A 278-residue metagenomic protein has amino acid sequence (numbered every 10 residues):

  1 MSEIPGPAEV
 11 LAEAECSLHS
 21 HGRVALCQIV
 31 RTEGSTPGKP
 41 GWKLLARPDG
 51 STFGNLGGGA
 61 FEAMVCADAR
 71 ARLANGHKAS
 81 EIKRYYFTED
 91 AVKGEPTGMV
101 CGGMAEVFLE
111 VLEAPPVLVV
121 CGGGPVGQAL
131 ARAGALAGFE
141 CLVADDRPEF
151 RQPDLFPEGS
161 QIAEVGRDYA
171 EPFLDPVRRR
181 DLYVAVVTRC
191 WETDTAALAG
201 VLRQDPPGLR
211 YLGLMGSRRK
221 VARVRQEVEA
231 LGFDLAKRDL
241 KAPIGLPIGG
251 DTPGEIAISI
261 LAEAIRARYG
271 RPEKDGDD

Functional and structural regions predicted by a protein language model:
M1-A163, P176-Y183, V228, E263-D278: Segments forming oxygen-rich coordination pockets for charged ligands
G54, G58, V186-C190, G213 (+1 more regions): Glycine- and other small-residue-rich loops at beta-strand/loop junctions that grip anionic moieties
E62, C66, D194, L198 (+2 more regions): A general structural signal for well-ordered alpha-helical segments in protein cores
G124-P125, E192, R219: Residue-level detector of alpha-helix initiation sites
A144, Y183-V184, T188-R189, L198-E227: ADP-ribose/adenylate-binding Rossmann-like module
V165-P172: Conserved SAM/SAH-binding loop
E171, V177, W191, A199: Glycine-rich, anion-gripping cofactor-binding loops and their flanking helix/strand elements in enzyme active sites
M215-D278: Adenosine-phosphate binding glycine-rich loop
